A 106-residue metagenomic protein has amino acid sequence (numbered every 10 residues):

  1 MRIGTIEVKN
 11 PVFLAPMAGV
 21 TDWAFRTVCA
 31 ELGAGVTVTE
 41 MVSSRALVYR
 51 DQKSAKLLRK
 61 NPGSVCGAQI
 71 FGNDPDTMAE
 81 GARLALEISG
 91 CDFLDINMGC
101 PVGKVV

Functional and structural regions predicted by a protein language model:
M1-R2, I6-P11: Extreme N-terminal starter segment of soluble prokaryotic enzymes
R2, M17-D92: Glycine-rich, positively charged N-terminal anion/phosphate-binding segment
V42, G99-P101: Short, ordered loop/turn segments at secondary-structure junctions
S64, G103-V106: Glycine-rich tight-turn/loop motif centered on a GG-T
